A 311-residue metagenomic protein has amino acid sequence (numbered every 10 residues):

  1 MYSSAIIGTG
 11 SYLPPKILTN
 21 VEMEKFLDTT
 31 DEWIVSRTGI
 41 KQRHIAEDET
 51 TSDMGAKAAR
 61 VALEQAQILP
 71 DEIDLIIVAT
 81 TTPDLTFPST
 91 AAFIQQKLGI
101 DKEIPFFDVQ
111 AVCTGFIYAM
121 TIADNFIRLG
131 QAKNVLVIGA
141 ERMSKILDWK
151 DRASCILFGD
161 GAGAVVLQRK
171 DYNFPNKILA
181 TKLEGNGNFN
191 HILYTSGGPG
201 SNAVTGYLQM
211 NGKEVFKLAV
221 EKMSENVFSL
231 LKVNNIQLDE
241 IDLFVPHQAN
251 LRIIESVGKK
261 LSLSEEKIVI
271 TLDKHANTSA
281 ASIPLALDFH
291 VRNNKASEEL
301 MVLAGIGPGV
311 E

Functional and structural regions predicted by a protein language model:
M1-D48, D151-K217, E221, E225 (+1 more regions): Condensing-enzyme catalytic core mediating Claisen C-C bond formation in acyl metabolism
I6-G8, I34, A62, I76 (+7 more regions): Buried hydrophobic positions in well-ordered alpha/beta secondary-structure cores of metabolic enzymes
I7, A79, Q110, V135-E141 (+3 more regions): Short beta-strand segments
L27-I34, L85-G99, L136-M143, T195-G200 (+2 more regions): Acidic-glycine-rich active-site phosphate/pyrophosphate-binding loop
D28, A58-D74, E225-D242, H290-K295: Phosphate/pyrophosphate-binding loops at sites that engage ATP/ADP/AMP, CoA/4′-phosphopantetheine, polyphosphate
I40-Q42, E72-I77, Q96-Q110, S144-K150 (+1 more regions): Glycine/charged-rich beta-loop-alpha catalytic/anionic-binding loops adjacent to active sites
S52, A56-A59, L63, T82-P83 (+4 more regions): Claisen-condensing/thiolase-fold acyl-transfer catalytic domains that form or cleave C-C bonds in fatty acid
R128-G161: Flexible, glycine-rich active-site loops centered on histidine and acidic residues that chelate a metal or position
